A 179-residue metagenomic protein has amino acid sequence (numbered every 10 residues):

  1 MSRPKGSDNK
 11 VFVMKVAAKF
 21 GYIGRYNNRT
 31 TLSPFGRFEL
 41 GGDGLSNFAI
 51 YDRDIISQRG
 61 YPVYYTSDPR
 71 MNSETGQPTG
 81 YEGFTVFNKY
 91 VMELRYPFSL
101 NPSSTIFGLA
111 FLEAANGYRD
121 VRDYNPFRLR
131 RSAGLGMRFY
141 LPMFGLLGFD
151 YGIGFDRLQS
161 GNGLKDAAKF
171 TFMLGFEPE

Functional and structural regions predicted by a protein language model:
M1-F98, A110-F111, Y118-D120, N162-G163 (+1 more regions): C-terminal outer-membrane beta-barrel translocator/porin domains of Gram-negative envelope proteins and their
S2-S7, S99-P102, I106, F139-F149 (+1 more regions): Repeated loop/turn-to-beta-strand initiation elements of outer-membrane beta-barrel proteins
T85-F87, R130, A167: Membrane-spanning beta-strands of outer-membrane beta-barrel proteins
R95, S132-R138: Short glycine-rich, acidic/polar surface loops and turns
A115-S132: Outer-membrane beta-barrel transmembrane domain signature
F139, D166-E179: Outer-membrane beta-barrel "beta-signal"
G148, K165-D166: Substrate-binding beta-hairpin/strand module that engages nucleic acids
G152-R157: A short, acidic, flexible beta-alpha connecting loop/helix-capping segment that sits on the rim of active
